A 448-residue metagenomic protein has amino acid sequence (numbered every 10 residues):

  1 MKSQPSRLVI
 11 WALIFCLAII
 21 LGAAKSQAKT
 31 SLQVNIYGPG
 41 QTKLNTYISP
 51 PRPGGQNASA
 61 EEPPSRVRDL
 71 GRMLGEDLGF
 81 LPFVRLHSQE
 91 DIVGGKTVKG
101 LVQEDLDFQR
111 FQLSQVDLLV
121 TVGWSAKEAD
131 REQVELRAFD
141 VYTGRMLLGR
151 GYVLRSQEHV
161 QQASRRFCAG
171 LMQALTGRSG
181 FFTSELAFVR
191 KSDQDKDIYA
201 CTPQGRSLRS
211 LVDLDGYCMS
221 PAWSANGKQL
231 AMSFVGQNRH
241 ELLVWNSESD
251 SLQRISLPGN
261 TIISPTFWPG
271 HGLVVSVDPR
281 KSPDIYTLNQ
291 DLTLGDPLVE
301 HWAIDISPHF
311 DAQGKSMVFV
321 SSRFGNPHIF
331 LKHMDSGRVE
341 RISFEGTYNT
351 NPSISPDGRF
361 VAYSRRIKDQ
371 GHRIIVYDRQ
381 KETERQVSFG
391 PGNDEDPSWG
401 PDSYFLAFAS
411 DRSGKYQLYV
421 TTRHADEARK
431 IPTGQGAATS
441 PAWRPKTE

Functional and structural regions predicted by a protein language model:
T30, L101-G170: Amphipathic beta-strand/beta-sheet edge segments enriched in Tyr/Trp
N35-L106, V120: Short beta-strand->alpha-helix linker/helix-N-cap micro-motif that forms a surface specificity/interaction loop
Y142, T202-R206, N246-D250, N289-T293 (+3 more regions): Short loop/turn segments that connect beta-strands within beta-propeller blades
S179, R190-I198, D215, S233-L242 (+10 more regions): A flexible loop/linker signature enriched in serine peptidases of the S9 family
G180-F182, A225-N226, W268-G270, A312-Q313 (+3 more regions): Residue-level detector of Asp-centered blade-edge/turn motifs that repeat once per structural unit in beta-propeller
L186, L230, L273-V274, M317-V318 (+2 more regions): Hydrophobic beta-strand positions that form the internal "hydrophobic ladder" of WD40/Gbeta-like beta-propeller blades
S207-V212, S251-S256, L294-V299, R338-S343 (+2 more regions): A short beta-strand motif characteristic of beta-propeller blades
